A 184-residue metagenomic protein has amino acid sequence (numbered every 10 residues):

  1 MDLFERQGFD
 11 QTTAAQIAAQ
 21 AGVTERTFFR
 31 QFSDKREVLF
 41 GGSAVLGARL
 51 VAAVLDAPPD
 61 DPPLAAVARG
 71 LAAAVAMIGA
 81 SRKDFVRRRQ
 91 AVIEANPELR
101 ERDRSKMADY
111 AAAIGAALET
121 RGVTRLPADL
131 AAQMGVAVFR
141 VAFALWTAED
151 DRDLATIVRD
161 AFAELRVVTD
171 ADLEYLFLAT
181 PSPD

Functional and structural regions predicted by a protein language model:
M1-A15, Q20: Short, amphipathic alpha-helix enriched in basic
Q7-F9, V23, F29-G41, V45: HTH DNA-binding helix-turn interface
A14, S43-V51: Short, basic, alpha-helical segments at the C-terminal edge of helix-turn-helix-like DNA-binding modules
A48-R89: Hydrophobic alpha-helical connector segments
L50, A74, I114, V138-W146 (+1 more regions): Hydrophobic recognition helices of helix-based DNA-binding modules
N96-R121, D129-Q133: Amphipathic alpha-helical packing segments from all-alpha helical-bundle domains
R104, R121-L165: Hydrophobic/aromatic-rich alpha-helical bundle segments in the mid-to-C-terminal region
D170-D184: Actinobacteria-biased recognition of intrinsically disordered, low-complexity terminal regions
